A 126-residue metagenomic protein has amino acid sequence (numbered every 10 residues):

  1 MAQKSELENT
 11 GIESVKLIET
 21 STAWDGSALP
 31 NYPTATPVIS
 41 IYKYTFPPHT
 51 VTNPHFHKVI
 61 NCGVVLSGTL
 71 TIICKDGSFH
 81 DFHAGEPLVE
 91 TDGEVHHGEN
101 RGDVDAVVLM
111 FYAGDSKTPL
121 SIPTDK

Functional and structural regions predicted by a protein language model:
M1-V38, V89, P123-K126: A short, N-terminal "cap"/entry segment at the start of jelly-roll beta-barrel domains of the cupin/DSBH fold
T34-V38, T50-C62: A short beta-loop-beta micro-motif enriched in histidine and acidic residues
Y44-T50, K58, S67, E94-V95: N-terminal post-signal-peptidase region of extra-cytosolic proteins
P54, I72-I73, E90, H96-G102: Short beta-strand His + acidic residue motifs that chelate non-heme Fe in jelly-roll/DSBH and cupin folds
H57-D76, E86: Glycine- and acidic-residue-biased ligand/ion/polar-headgroup-sensing regions
D76-G93: Short acidic-glycine-tyrosine-enriched beta hairpin
G93-T118: Ligand-binding loop in jelly-roll beta-barrel domains
